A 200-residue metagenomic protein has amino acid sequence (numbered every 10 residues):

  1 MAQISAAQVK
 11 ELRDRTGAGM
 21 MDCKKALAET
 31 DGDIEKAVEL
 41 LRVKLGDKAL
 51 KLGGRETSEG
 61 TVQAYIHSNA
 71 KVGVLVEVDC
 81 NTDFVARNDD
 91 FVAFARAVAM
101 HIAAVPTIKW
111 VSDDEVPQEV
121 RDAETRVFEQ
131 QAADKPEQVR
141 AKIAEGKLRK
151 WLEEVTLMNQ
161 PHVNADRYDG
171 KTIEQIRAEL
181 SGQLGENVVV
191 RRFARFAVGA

Functional and structural regions predicted by a protein language model:
A2-A200: N-terminal assembly/interaction segments in proteins that build large macromolecular machines
